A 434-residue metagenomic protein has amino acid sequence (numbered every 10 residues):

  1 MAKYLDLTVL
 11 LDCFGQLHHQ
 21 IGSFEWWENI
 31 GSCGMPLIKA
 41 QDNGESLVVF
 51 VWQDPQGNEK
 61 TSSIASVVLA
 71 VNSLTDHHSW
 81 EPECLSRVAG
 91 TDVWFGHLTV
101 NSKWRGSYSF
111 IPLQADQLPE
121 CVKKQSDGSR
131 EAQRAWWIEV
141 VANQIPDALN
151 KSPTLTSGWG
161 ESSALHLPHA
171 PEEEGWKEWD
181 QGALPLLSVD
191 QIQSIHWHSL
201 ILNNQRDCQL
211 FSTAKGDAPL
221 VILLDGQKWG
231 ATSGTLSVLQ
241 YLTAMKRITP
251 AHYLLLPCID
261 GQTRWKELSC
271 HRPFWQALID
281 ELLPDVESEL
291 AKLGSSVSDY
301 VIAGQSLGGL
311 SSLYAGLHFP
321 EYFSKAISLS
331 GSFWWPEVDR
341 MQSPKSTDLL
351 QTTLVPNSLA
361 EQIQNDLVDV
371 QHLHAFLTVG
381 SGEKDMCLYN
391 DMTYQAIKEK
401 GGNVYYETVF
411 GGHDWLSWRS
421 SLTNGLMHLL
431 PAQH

Functional and structural regions predicted by a protein language model:
A2-W80, G90-V100, W104-H434: Non-catalytic cap/lid and distal C-terminal segments of serine-dependent acyl enzymes
S86-R87: Short beta-strand
